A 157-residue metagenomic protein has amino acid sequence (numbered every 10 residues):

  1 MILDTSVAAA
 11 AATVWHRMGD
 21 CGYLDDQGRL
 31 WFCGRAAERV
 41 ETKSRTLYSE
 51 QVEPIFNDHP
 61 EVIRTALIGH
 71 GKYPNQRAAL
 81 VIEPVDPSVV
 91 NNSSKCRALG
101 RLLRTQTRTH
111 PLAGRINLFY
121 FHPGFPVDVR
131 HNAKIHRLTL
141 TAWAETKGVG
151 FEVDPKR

Functional and structural regions predicted by a protein language model:
M1-I2: Cytochrome P450 core scaffold surrounding the K-helix E-X-X-R motif and the conserved "meander" helix-loop region
V7: His/Asp/Glu-rich metal-coordinating catalytic cores of metallo-dependent phosphodiesterases/hydrolases acting on
T13-L112: AMP-binding/adenylate-forming catalytic core of the ANL superfamily
A66-G69, L80, R104-R157: Conserved C-terminal "lid"/linker of ANL adenylate-forming enzymes
